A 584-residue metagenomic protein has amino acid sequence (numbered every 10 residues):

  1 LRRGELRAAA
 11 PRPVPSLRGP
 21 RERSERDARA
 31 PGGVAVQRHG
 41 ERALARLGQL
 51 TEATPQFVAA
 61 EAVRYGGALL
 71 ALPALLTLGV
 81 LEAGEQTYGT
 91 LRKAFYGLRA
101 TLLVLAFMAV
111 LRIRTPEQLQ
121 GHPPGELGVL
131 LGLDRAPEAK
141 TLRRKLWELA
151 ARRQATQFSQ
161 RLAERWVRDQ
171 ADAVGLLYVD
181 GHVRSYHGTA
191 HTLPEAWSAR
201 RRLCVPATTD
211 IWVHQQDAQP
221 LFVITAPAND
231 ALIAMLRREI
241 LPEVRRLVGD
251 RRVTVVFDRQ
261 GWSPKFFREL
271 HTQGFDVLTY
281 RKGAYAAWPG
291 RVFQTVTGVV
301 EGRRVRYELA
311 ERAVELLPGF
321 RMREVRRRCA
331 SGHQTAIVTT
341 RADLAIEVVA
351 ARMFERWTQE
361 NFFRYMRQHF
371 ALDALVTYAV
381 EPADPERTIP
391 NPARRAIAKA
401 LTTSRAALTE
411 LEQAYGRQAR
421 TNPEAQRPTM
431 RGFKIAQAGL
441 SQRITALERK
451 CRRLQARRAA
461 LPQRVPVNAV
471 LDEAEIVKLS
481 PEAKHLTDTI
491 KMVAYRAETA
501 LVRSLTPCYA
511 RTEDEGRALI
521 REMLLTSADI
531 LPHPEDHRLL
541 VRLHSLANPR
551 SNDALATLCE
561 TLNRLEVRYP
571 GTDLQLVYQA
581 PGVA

Functional and structural regions predicted by a protein language model:
R2-R7: Extreme N-terminal basic, low-complexity initiation segments that serve as generic localization/processing leaders
A10-L203, T208-N229, A234-R246, Q273 (+1 more regions): Dynamic "connector" segments at or just before major functional cores
E41, R268, T272-Q359, R367 (+2 more regions): An anionic, glycine-rich sequence signature occurring as long contiguous blocks
R245-V253: Short, surface-exposed connector motifs at secondary-structure boundaries
V255-P264, G283-A286: Acidic, metal-coordinating catalytic cores used for nucleic-acid/nucleotide bond scission and strand-transfer chemistry
G274-D276, A345, M353-I389, L447 (+2 more regions): C-terminal, active-site-flanking charged/polar segments
Y365-T421: Charged, amphipathic alpha-helical linkers/stalks
L411-V465: Extended alpha-helical coiled-coil "stalk/arm" regions that act as elongated linkers or oligomerization scaffolds
